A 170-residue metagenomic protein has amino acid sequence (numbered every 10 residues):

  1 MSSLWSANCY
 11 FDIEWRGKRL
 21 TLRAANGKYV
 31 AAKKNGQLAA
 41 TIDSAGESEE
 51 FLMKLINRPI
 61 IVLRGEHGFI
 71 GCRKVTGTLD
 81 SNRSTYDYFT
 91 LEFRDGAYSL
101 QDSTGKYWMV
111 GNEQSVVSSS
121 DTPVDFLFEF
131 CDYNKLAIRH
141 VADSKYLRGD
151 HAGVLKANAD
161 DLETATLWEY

Functional and structural regions predicted by a protein language model:
M1-Y170: Lectin-like carbohydrate-binding module/patch detector with strong preference for beta-trefoil
